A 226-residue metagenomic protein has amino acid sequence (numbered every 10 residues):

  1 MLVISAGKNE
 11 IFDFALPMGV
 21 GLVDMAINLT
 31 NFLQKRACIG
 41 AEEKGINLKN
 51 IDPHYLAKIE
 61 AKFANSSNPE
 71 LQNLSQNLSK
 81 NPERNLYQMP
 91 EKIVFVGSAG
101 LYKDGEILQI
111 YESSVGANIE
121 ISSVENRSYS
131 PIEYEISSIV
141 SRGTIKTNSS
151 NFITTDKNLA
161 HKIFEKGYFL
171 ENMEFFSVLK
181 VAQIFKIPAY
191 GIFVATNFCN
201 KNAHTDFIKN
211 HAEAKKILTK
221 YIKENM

Functional and structural regions predicted by a protein language model:
M1-L2: Extreme N-terminal starter segment of soluble prokaryotic enzymes
E10-A37, N47, D52, N85-M226: Glycine-rich phosphate- or other oxyanion-binding loops that anchor nucleotides, phosphorylated ligands
K35-M89: Intrinsically disordered, low-complexity terminal tails and inter-domain linkers enriched for S/T/G/P/D/E
